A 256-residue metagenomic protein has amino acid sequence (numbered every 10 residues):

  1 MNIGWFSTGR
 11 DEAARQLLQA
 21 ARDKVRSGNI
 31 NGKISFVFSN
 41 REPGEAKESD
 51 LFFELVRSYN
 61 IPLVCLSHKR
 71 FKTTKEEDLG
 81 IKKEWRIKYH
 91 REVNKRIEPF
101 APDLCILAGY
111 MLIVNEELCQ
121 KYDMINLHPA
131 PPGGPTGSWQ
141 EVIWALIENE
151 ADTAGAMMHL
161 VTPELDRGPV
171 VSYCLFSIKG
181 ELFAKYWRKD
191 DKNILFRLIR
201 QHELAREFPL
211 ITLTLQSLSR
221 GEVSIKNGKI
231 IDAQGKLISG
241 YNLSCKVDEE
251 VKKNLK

Functional and structural regions predicted by a protein language model:
M1-K256: One-carbon transfer enzymes
